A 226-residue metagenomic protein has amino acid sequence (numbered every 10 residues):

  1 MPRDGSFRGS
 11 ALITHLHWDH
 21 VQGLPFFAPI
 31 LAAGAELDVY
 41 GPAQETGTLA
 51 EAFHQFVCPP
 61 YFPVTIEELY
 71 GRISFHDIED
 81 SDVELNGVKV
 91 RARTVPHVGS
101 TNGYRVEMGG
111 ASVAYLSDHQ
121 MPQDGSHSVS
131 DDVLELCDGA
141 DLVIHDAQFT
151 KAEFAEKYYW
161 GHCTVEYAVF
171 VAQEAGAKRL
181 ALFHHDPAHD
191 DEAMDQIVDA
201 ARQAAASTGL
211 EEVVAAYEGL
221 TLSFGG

Functional and structural regions predicted by a protein language model:
M1-A114, D124, V133-L134, M194-G226: Binuclear metal-dependent hydrolase catalytic cores
H15, D118, H184: Active-site glycine-centered loops adjacent to acidic/histidine catalytic or metal-binding residues that shape
I78-E79, S117-H119, D146-A147: Fold-independent oxyanion-binding glycine-rich loops and adjacent beta-strand/coil segments at enzyme active sites
V113-Q120, F154: Short, basic, glycine/proline-bearing loop/turn elements
P122-E212, A216-Y217: Cap/insert and terminal regions of metallo-dependent hydrolase folds
